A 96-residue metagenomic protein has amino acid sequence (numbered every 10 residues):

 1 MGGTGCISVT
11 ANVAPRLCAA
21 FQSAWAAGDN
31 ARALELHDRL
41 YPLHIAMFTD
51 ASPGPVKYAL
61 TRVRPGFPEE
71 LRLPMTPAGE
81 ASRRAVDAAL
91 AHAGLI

Functional and structural regions predicted by a protein language model:
M1, A24, R62, A89-H92: Alpha-helical structural signal in soluble globular domains
M1-F48: Catalytic alpha/beta core domains of metabolic enzymes, predominantly
A33, V56, V86: Conserved, mostly hydrophobic/aromatic
Y41-L73: Conserved short secondary-structure transition element at the edge of the structured enzyme core that lines
P65-I96: Flexible C-terminal active-site loop/helix
